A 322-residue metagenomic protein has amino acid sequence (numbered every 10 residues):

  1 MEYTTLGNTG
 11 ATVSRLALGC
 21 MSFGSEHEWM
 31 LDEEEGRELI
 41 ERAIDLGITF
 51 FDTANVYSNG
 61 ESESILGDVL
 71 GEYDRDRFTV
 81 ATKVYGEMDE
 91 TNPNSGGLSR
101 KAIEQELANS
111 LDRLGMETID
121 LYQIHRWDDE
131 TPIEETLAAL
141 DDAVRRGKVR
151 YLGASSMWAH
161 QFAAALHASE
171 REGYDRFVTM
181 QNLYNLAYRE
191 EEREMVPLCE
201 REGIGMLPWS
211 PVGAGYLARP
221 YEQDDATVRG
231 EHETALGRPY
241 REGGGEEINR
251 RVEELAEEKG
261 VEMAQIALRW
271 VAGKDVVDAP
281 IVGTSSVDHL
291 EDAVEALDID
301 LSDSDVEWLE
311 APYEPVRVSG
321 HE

Functional and structural regions predicted by a protein language model:
M1-F78: N-terminal binding-site loop/beta-alpha segment at the start of enzyme catalytic domains that lines or forms
N8, D68-R75, T79, L111-G115 (+2 more regions): Acidic (Asp/Glu)-rich catalytic clusters
L18-C20, T53, T82, L121-I124 (+4 more regions): Conserved beta-strand positions
S22-E34, D89-E104, H125-E130: Active-site mouth loops of central-metabolism enzymes
M30-A43, L98-L114, F162-L166: Short, acidic/polar
Y73-L98: Structural motif corresponding to the early beta-alpha repeats
L111-E130: Active-site groove signature of glycoside hydrolases
D128-A311: Beta/alpha (TIM)-barrel catalytic core signal, keyed to glycine-rich beta->alpha loops juxtaposed to Asp/Glu that bind
